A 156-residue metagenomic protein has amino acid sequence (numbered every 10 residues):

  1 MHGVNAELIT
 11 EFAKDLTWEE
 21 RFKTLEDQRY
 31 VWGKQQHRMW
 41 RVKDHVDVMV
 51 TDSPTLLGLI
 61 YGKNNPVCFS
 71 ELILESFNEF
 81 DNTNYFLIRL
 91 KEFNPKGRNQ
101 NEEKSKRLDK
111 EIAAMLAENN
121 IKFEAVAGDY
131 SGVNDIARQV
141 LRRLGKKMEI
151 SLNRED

Functional and structural regions predicted by a protein language model:
M1, R41-H45, E118: Secondary-structure boundary motif
M1-W40: Conserved substrate/cofactor phosphate-moiety recognition/catalytic segment in nucleotide-dependent phosphotransferases
G3-A6, V48, F80, I121-K122: A generic structural motif
I9, T51-D52, E124-V126: Short beta-strand segments at enzyme active-site cores
E11-F12, D52-T55, F86-K91: Short loop/turn segments at strand-loop or loop-helix junctions that form parts of catalytic or ligand-binding pockets
L16-D27, L56-Y61, P95-N99: Surface-exposed cleft-lining segments at the edges of enzyme active sites
Y30-E79, N94: Glycine-rich phosphate-binding loop used to anchor ATP phosphates in small-molecule kinases, encompassing both
N65-D135, L141, G145-E155: A glycine- and Lys/Arg-enriched "phosphate-lid" helix/loop adjacent to the NTP-binding pocket of small-molecule kinases
